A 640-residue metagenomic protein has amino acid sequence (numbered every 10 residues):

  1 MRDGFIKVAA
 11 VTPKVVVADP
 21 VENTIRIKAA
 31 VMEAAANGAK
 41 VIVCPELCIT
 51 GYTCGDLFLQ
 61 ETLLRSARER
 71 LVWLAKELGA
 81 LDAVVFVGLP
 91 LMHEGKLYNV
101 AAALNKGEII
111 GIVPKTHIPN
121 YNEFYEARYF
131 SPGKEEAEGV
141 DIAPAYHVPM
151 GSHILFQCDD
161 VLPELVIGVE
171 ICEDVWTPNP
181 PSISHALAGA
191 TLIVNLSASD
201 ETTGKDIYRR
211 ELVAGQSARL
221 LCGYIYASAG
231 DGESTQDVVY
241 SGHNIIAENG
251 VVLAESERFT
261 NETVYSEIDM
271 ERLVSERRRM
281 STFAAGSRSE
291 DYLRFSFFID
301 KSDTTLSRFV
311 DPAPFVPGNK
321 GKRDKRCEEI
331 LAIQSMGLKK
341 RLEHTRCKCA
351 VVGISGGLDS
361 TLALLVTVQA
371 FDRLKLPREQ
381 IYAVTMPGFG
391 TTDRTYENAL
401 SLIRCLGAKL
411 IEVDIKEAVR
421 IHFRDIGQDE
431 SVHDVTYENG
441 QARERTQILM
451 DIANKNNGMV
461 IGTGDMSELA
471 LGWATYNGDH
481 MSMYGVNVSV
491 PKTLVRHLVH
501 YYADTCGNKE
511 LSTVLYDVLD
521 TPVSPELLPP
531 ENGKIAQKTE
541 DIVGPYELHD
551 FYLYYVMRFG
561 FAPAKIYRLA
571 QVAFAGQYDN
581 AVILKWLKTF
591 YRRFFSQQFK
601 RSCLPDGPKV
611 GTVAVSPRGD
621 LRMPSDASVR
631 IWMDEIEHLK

Functional and structural regions predicted by a protein language model:
M1-V351, Q369-R378, L410: Enzyme catalytic cores with a strong preference for nitrogen-chemistry domains
P163-L165, C222, S234, E248 (+3 more regions): ATP/NTP-dependent adenylation/nucleotidyl-transfer catalytic domains that generate, transfer, or process NMP-activated
